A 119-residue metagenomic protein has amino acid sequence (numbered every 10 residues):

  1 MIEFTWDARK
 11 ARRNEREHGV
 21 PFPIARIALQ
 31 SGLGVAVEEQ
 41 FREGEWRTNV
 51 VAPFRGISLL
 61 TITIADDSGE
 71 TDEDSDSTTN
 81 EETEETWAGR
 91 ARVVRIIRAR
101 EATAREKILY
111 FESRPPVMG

Functional and structural regions predicted by a protein language model:
M1-G119: Ribonuclease/tRNase effector modules and their secretory precursors
